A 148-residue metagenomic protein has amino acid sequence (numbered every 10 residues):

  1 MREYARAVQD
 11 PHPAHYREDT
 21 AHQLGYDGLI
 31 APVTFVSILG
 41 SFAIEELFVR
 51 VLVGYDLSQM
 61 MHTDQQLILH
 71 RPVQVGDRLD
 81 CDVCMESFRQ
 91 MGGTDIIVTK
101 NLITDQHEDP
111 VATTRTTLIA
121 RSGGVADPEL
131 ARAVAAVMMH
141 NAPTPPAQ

Functional and structural regions predicted by a protein language model:
M1-D64, L130-Q148: Hot-dog-fold acyl-thioester-processing enzymes
H62-D64, L69-Q148: HotDog/MaoC-like acyl-thioester-processing domains
